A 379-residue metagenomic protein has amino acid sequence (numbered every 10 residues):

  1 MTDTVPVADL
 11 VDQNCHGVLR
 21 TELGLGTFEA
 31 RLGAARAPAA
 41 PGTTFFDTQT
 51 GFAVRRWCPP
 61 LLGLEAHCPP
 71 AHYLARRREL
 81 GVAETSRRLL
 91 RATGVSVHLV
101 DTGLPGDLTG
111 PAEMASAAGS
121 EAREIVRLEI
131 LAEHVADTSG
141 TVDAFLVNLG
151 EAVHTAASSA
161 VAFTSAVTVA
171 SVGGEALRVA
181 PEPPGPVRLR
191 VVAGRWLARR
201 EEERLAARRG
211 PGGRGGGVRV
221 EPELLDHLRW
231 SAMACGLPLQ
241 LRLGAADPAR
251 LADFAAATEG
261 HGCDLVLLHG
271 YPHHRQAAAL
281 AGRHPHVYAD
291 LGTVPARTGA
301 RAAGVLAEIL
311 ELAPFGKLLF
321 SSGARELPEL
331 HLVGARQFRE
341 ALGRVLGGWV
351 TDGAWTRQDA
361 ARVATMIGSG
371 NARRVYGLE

Functional and structural regions predicted by a protein language model:
M1-Q13, L19-L64, A71-R77, F315-K317 (+1 more regions): Mid-to-C-terminal alpha-helical segments outside catalytic/metal-binding sites
N14, H98, F163, A232 (+4 more regions): Conserved, mostly hydrophobic/aromatic
H16, G103, R127-E133, A166-A170 (+4 more regions): Active-site beta-loop-alpha junctions enriched in small/polar residues
V18-E22, G106-G110, E133-H134, A170-E175 (+1 more regions): Short catalytic/ligand-binding loop motif for oxyanion handling, primarily in non-cytosolic enzymes, centered on
G26-A118, E124, V147-S158: Alpha-helical scaffold segments that flank or form the walls of functional sites
V126-V147: A gly/proline- and charged-residue-enriched helix-loop-helix capping module
A144-S165, V172-V287, R301-L319, Q337: Histidine/acidic residue-rich metal-binding segments in metalloenzymes
H261-E379: H/E-rich (His + Asp/Glu) clusters that bind or coordinate divalent metals
